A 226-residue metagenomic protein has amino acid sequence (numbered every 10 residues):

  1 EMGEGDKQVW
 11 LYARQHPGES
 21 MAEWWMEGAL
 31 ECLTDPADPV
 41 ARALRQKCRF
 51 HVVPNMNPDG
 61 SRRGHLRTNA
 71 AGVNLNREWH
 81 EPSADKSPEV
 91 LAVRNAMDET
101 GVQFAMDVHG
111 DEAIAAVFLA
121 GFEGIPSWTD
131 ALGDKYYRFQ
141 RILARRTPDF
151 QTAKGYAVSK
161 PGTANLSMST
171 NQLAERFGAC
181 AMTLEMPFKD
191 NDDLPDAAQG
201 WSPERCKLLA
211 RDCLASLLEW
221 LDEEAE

Functional and structural regions predicted by a protein language model:
E1-N165, N171, A181-M186, D192-Q199: Active-site/substrate-binding loop(s) of hydrolase catalytic cores
D193-E226: His/Asp/Glu-rich mid-to-C-terminal helical/loop segments that flank catalytic regions of hydrolases
